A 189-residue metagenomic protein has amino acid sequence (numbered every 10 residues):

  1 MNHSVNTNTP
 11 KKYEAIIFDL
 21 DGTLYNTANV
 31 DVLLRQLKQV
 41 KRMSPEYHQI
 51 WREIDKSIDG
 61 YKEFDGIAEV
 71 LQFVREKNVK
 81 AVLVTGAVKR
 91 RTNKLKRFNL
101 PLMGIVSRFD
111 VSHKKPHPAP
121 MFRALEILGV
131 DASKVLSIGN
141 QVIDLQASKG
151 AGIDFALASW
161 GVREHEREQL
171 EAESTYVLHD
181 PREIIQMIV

Functional and structural regions predicted by a protein language model:
M1-I16, V79, K89-V189: Asp-based, Mg2+/Mn2+-dependent phosphohydrolase catalytic module
M1-K56: Active-site neighborhood of HAD-like aspartate-dependent phosphohydrolases
K12, D55-L83, N93-K96, P118: Short, acidic loop-to-helix structural element flanking the phosphoryl-transfer center in phosphate-processing enzymes
N29-V32, D65, E69, A119 (+2 more regions): Generic recognition of short, well-ordered alpha-helical segments
V32-L33, E69, F73, R123 (+1 more regions): Alpha-helical elements of Rossmann-like donor-binding domains used by nucleotide-donor carbohydrate transfer enzymes
T85-A87: Conserved phosphate-coupling serine/threonine residues in phosphotransfer and NTP-handling enzymes
